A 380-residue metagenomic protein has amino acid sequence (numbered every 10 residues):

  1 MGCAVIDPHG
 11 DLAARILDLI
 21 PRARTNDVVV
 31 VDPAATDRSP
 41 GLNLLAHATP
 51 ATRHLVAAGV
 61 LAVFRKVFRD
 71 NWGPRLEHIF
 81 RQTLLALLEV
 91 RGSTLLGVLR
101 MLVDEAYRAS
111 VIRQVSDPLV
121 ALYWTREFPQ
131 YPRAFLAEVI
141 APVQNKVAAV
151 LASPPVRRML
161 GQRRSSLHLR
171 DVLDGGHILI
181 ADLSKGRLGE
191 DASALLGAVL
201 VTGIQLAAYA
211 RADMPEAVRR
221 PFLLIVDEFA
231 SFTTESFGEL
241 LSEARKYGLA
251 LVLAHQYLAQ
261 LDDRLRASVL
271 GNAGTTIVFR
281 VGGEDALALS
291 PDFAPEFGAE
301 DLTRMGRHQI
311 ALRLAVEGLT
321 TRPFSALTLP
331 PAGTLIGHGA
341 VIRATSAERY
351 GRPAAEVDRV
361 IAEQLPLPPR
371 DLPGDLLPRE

Functional and structural regions predicted by a protein language model:
M1-L249, L265, L302-G306, A311-T320: P-loop NTPase motor domains
P8, L253-Q260: Conserved H-loop
D32, H255-Q256, R280: Short beta->alpha connector loops at strand-helix junctions that form conserved, small/polar/Pro-enriched
K66, N71-R75, G176, E239-S242 (+1 more regions): P-loop NTPase motor core of the ASCE superfamily
